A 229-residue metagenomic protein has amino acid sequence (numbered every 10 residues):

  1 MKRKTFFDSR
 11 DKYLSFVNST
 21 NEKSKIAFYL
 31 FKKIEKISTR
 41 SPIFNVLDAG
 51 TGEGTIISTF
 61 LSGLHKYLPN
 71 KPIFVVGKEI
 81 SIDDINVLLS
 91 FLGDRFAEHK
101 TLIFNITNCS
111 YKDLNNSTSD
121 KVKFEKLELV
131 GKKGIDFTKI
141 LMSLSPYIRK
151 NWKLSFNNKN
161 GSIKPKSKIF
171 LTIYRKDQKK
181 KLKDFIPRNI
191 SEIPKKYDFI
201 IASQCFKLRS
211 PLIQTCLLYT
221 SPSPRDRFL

Functional and structural regions predicted by a protein language model:
K2-S41: Class I SAM-dependent methyltransferase Rossmann-like catalytic core, especially the SAM/SAH-binding loop
P42-G52: Conserved class I S-adenosyl-L-methionine
I43, K196-D198: Local beta-strand N-terminus motif with an aromatic residue
G54-S58: Glycine-rich SAM-binding Motif I of class I
T59-P194: Class I S-adenosyl-L-methionine-dependent methyltransferase module
I201: A conserved beta-strand element that flanks and buttresses the S-adenosyl-L-methionine
L208-L218: A short, conserved alpha-helix within the catalytic core of class I
Y219-L229: Single conserved hydrophobic/aromatic residue that forms the stacking wall/gate of nucleotide- or nucleobase-binding
